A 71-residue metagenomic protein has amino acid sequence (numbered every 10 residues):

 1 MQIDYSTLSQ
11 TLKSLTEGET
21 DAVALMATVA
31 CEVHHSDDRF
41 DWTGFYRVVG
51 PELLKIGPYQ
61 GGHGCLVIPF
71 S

Functional and structural regions predicted by a protein language model:
M1-P58: Intrinsically disordered, low-complexity terminal regulatory regions
Y59-S71: Acidic/proline- and glycine-rich, intrinsically disordered low-complexity segments that serve as regulatory linkers
